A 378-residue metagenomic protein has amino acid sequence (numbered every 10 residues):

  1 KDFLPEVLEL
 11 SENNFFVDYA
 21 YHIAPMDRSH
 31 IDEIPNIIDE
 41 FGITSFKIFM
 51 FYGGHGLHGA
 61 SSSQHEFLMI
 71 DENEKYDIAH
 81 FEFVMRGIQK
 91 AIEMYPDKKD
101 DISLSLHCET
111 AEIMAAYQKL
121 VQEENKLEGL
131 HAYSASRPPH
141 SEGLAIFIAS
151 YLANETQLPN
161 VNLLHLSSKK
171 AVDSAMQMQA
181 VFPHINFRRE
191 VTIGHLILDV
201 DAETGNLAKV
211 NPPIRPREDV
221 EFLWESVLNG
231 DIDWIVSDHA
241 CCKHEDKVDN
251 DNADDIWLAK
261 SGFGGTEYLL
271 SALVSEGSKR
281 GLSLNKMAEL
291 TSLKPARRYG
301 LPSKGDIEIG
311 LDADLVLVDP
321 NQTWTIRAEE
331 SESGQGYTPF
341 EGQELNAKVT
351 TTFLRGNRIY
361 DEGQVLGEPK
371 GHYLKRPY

Functional and structural regions predicted by a protein language model:
K1-N14: Metal-associated gating/positioning segment near the N- to mid-region
M26-H30: Active-site beta->alpha loop and helix N-cap motifs at the rims of alpha/beta catalytic domains
D32-I48, Y52-I235, A240: Histidine/acidic residue-rich metal-binding segments in metalloenzymes
G54-H55, H244, T325: Short glycine-rich, flexible loops that bind phosphorylated cofactors or substrates
L127-L158, L207-A208, N229, W234-I235 (+1 more regions): His/Asp/Glu-enriched, well-ordered alpha-helical/loop segment that forms or immediately abuts the divalent-metal
A171, Q177, R189, G367-Y378: C-terminal/domain-terminus segments
V248-D255, S261, I309-L374: C-terminal cap of metal-dependent C-N hydrolases
